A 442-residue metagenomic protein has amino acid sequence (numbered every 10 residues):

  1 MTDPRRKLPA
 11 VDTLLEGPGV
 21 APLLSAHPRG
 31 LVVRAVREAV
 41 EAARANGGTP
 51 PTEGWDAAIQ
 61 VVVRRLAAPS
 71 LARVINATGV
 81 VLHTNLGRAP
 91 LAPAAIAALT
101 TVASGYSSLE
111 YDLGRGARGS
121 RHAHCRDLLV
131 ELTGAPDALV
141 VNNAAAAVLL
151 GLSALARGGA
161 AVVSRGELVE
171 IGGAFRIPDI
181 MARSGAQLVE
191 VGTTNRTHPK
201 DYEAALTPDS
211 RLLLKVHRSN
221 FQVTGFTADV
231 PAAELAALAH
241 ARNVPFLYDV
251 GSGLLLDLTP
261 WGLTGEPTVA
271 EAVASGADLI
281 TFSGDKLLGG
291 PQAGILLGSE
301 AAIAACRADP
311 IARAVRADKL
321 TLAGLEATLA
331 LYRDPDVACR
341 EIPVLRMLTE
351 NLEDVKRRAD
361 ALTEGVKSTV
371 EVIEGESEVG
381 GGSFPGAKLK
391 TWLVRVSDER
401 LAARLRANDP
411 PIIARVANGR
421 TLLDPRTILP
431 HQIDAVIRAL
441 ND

Functional and structural regions predicted by a protein language model:
M1-P69: Long amphipathic alpha-helical segments
L8-P9, I75-G79, L288-P291, L389 (+1 more regions): Short Gly/Ser/Thr- and Asp/Glu-enriched loop/turn motifs at secondary-structure junctions
V36-R37, E41, A77-T78, R88-G114: Glycine-rich phosphate-binding segment of PLP-dependent enzymes
T49-L91, A95-L99: Long amphipathic N-terminal alpha/beta scaffold segment
S70-L71, F282, P410-R415: A short linear hydrophobic-aromatic micro-motif
R115-L329, K367, A439-D442: Conserved PLP-enzyme active-site core in the AAT-like
V163, T321-L322, E326-G380: Conserved PLP-dependent catalytic core of the aminotransferase class-I/II
L352, K356-Q432, V436: Conserved C-terminal alpha-helix-loop-beta "cap" of PLP-dependent enzymes that closes/shapes the active-site mouth
